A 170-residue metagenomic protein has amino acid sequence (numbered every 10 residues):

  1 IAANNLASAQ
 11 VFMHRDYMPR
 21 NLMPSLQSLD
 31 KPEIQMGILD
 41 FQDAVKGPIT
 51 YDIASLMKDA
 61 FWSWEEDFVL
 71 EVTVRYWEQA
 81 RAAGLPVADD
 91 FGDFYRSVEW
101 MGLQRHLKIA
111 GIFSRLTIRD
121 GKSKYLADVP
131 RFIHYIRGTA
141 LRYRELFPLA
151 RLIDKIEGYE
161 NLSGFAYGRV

Functional and structural regions predicted by a protein language model:
I1-R15, M23-L39, G47, A127 (+1 more regions): ATP-dependent phospho-/nucleotidyl transfer catalytic cores
A9, H14, Q42-I49, Y95-L103: Secondary-structure capping and boundary motifs in well-ordered enzyme cores
M13, A88-D89, P148-L149: Short, hydrophobic secondary-structure boundary micro-motifs
R15-Y17, L22, F41-D43, I53 (+1 more regions): Generic detector of well-ordered alpha-helical packing
P19, P24, V45-G47, L70-T73 (+2 more regions): Glycan-recognition and catalytic cores of secretory/periplasmic carbohydrate-active enzymes
I49-P86, W100-D120, F132-T139: Active-site activation/catalytic loop segments of kinase-like enzymes and analogous catalytic loops in related
V87-R96: Histidine/acidic-rich helix-loop-helix segments that form or flank divalent-metal centers in metalloenzyme catalytic
G111-V170: ATP/Mg2+ or Mg2+-diphosphate-binding catalytic cores that bind nucleotide phosphates or diphosphates via glycine-rich
